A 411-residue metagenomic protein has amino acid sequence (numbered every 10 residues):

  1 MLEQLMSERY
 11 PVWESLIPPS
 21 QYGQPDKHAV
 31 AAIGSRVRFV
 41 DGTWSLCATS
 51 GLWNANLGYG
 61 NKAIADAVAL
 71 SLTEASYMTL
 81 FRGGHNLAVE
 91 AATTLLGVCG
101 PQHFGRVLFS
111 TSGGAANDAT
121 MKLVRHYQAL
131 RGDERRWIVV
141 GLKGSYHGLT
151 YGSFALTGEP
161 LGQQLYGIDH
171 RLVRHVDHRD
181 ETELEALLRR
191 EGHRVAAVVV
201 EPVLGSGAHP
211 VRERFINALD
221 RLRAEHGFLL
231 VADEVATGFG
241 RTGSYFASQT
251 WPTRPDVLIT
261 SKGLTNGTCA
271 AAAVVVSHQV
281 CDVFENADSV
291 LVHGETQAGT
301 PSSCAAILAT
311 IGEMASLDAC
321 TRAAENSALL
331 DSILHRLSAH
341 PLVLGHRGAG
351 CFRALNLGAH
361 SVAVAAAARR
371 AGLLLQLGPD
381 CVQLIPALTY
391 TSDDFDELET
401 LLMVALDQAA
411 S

Functional and structural regions predicted by a protein language model:
M1-S411: Conserved N-terminal phosphate-binding loop of PLP-dependent enzymes in the Aspartate aminotransferase
